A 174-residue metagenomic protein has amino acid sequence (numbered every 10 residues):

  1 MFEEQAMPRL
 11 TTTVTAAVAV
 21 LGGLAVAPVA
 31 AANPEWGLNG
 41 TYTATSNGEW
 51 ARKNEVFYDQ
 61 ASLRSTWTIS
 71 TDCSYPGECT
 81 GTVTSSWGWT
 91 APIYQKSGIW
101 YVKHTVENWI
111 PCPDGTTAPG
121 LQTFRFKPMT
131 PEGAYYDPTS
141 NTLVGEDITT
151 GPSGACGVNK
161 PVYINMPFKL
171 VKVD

Functional and structural regions predicted by a protein language model:
M1-A32: Secretory targeting and sorting signals
N33-T41, S70-G77, Y94-I99, T130-L143 (+1 more regions): A short, structured loop/turn motif at beta-sheet edges
P34-Y58, V83, L143-D147, L170-K172: Tryptophan-anchored aromatic micro-motifs
L38, S65, I164-M166: Residues that flank catalytic or metal-binding motifs in active/ligand-binding sites
E49-Y58, I110-A118, G151-P161: Flexible, membrane-facing loop/turn or short amphipathic-helix motifs that contact lipid bilayers or gate lipid-binding
Q60-P131: Predominantly extracellular/secreted and cell-surface proteins with exposed, flexible low-complexity segments
L121-G154: Internal, hydrophobic beta-strand segments that form the core of beta-sheet-rich folds
V144-D174: Edge beta-strand at a domain terminus
